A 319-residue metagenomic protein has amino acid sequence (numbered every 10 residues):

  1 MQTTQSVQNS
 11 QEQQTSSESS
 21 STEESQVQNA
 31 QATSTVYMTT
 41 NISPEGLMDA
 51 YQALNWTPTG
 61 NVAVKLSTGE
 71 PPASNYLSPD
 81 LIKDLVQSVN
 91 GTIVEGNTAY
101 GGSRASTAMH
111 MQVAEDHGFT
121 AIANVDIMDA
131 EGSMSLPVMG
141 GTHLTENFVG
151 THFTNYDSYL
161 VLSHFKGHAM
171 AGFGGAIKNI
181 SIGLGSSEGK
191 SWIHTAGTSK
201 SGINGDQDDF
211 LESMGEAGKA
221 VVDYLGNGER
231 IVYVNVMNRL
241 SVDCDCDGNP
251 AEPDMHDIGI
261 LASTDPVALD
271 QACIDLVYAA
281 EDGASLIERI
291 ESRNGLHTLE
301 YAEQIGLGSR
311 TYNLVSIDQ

Functional and structural regions predicted by a protein language model:
M1-A30: N-terminal, intrinsically disordered, polar/charged segments of Gram-positive cell-envelope systems that serve as
N29-K83, S88-Q319: Extended, low-polarity segments enriched in aliphatic/aromatic residues
